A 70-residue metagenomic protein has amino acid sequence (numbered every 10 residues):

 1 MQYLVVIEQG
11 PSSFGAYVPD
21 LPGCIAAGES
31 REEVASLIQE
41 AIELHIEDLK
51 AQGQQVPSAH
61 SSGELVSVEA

Functional and structural regions predicted by a protein language model:
M1-S12, Y17, L21, L65-A70: N-terminal segment of the canonical double-stranded RNA-binding domain
M1-Y3, E32, S36-A70: Short, charged, surface-exposed hinge/linker loops at domain edges that act as mobile lids or interdomain connectors
S13-E33, L37, A41: Amphipathic, hydrophobic secondary-structure cores in small proteins
